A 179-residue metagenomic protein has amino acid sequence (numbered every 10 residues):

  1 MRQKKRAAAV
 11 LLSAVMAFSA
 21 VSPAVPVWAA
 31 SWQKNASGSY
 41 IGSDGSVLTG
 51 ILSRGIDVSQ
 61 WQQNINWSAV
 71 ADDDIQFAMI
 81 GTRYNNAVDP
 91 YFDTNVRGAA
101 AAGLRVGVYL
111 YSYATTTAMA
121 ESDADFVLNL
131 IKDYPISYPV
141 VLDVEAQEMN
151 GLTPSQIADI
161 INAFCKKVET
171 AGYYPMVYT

Functional and structural regions predicted by a protein language model:
M1-Q3: N-terminal secretory signal peptides that target proteins for export/translocation
K5-A20: Sec-dependent N-terminal signal peptides
F18-W32: Sec-dependent signal peptide cleavage junction
S22-V25, Y138, Y174: Hydrophobic alpha-helix-in-membranes signature
N35-G42, S46-G172: Substrate-binding cleft of extracellular glycoside hydrolase catalytic domains
A171-T179: Aromatic-lined carbohydrate-recognition surfaces of secreted/lumenal glycan-active proteins
